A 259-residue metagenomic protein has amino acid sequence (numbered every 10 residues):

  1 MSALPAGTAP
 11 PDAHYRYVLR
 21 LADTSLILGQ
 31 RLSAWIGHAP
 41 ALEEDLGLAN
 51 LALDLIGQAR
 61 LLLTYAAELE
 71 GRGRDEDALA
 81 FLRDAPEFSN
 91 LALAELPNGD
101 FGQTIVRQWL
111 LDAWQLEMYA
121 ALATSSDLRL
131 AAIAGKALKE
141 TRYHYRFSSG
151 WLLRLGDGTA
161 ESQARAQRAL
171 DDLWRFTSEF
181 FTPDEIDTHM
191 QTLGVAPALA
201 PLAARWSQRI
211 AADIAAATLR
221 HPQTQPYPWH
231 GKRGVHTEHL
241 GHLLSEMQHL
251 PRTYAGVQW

Functional and structural regions predicted by a protein language model:
S2-Y17, L82-Q108, L155-S162, L173-A196: Acidic/His metal-coordination segments adjacent to aromatic residues that form catalytic metal sites in metalloenzymes
A13-V18, A39-Q58, T104, R129-T141: Alpha-helical scaffold segments that form or flank carboxylate-/histidine-based iron centers
T24-L32, Q58, L62, L111-M118 (+1 more regions): Amphipathic, well-ordered alpha-helical segments in soluble domains
L28-N50, Q115-L130: Helix-loop segments that flank and shape redox-cofactor active sites
R31, Y65, A92, A120-L122 (+7 more regions): Domain-scale activation on soluble regions of proteins
A52-L82, S148-L152: Conserved alpha-helical segments that form or flank metal/cofactor-binding pockets of metalloenzymes
L93-F147: Internal, conserved structured core segments that host functional sites
A164-W259: Extended, helix-rich structural scaffolds rather than catalytic motifs
